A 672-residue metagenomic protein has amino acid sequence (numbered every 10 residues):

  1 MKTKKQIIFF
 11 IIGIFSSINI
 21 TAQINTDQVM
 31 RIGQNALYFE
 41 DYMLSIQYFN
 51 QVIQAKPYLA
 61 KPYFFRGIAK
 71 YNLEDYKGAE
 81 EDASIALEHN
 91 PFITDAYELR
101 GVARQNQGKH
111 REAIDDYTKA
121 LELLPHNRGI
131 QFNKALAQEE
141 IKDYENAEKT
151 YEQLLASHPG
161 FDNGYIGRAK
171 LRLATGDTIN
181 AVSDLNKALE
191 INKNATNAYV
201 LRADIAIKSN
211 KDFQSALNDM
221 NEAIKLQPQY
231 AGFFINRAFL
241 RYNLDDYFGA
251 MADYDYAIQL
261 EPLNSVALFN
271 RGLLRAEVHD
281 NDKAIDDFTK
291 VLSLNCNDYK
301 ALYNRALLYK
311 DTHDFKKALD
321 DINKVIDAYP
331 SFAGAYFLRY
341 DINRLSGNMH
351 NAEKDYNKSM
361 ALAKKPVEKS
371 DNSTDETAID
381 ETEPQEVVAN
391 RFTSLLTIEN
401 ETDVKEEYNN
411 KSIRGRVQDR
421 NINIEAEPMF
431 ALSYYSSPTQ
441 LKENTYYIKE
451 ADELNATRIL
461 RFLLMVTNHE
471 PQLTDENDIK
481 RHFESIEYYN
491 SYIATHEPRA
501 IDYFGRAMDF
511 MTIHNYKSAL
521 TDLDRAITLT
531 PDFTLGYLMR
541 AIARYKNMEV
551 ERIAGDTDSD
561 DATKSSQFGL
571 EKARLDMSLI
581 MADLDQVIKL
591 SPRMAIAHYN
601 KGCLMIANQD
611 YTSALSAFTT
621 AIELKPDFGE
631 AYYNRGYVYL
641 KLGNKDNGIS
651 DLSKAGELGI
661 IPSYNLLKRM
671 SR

Functional and structural regions predicted by a protein language model:
N25-D27, A60-K61, T94-D95, R128-G129 (+12 more regions): Helix-start (N-cap) detector for alpha-helical repeat units in TPR-like alpha-solenoids, especially tetratricopeptide
M30, L37, F64, K70-Y71 (+20 more regions): Position-specific recognition of the canonical hydrophobic site in helix A of tetratricopeptide repeat
R31, F65, L99, N133 (+11 more regions): Canonical tetratricopeptide repeat
Q51-V52, I85-A86, K119-A120, Q153-L154 (+11 more regions): Canonical positions in the second alpha-helix
A55, H89, L123, S157-H158 (+11 more regions): Structural marker of alpha-solenoid helical repeat scaffolds
D311, S331-Y503, I553, D558-D576: Eukaryotic alpha-helical solenoid repeat scaffolds
